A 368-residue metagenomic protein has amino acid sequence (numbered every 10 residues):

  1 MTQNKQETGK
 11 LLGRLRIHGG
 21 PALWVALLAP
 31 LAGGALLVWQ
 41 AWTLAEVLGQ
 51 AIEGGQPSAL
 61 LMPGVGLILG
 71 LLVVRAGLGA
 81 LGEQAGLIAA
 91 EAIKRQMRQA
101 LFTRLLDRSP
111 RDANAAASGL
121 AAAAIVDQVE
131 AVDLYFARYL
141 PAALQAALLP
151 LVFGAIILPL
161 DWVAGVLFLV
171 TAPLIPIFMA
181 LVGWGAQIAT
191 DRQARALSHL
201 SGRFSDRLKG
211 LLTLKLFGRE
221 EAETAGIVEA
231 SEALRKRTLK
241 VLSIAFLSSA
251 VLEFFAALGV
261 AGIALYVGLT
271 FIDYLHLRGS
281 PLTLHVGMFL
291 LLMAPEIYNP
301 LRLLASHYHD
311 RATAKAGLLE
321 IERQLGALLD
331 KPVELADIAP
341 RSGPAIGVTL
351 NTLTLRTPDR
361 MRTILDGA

Functional and structural regions predicted by a protein language model:
M1-L36, L61-P63, G86, A131 (+3 more regions): Membrane-integrated ABC transporters
N4, Q40, L44, L71-N114 (+8 more regions): Juxtamembrane helix-loop junctions of ABC transporter transmembrane domains
L15-G20, P110, D127-F136, L140 (+5 more regions): An intracellular "coupling" helix at the cytosolic face of ABC transporter transmembrane type-1 domains
I17-L78, V163, Y274-P281: Transmembrane helix-loop-helix hairpins at lipid-water interfaces of multipass membrane proteins, especially the type-1
H18, A22, A26-A32, A142-R192 (+2 more regions): Transmembrane helices of ABC transporter permease
G64-G79, S249, P281-S306: Hydrophobic alpha-helical segments in the permease module
R219, S243-F246, P295-Q324: Cytosolic ends of transmembrane helices, especially the final helix of ABC transmembrane type-1 domains
L325-A368: Primarily ABC-family ATPase nucleotide-binding module
